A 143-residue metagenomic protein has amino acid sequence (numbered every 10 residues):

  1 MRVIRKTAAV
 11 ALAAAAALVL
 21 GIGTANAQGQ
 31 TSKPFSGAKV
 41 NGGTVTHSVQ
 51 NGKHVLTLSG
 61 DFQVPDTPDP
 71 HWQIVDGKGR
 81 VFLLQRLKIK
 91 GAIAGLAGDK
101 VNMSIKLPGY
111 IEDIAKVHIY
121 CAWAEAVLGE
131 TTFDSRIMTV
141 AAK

Functional and structural regions predicted by a protein language model:
M1-A27: Secretory targeting and sorting signals
G23-K53, L87-A94, R136-K143: Transition segment at domain starts
L56-F62: Short amphipathic, basic-aromatic surface patches that mediate peripheral association with negatively charged
F62-D66, I111: A short beta-turn/strand-edge loop motif at beta-sheet boundaries
H71-V75, H118: Beta-strand signatures of extracellular beta-sandwich domains
D76-R80, W123: Solvent-exposed strand-loop boundary residues in beta-sheet-rich modules
V81-G109: An anionic, turn-rich surface loop/hairpin at beta-sheet edges that serves as a generic interaction/coordination patch
K106-S135: Short, exposed beta-strand-loop hairpins at the edges of beta-sheets in extracellular/periplasmic proteins
